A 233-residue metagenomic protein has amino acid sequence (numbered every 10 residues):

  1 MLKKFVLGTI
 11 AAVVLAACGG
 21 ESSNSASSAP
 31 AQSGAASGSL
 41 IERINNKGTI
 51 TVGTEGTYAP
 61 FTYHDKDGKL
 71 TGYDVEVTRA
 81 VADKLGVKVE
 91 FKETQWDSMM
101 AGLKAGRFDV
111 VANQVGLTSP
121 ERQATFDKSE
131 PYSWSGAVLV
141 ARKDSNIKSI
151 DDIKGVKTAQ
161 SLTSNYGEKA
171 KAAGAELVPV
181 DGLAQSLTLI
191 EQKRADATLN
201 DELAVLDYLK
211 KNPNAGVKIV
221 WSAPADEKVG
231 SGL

Functional and structural regions predicted by a protein language model:
C18-Q32: Bacterial lipoprotein signal-peptidase II cleavage site
S33-Q114: Extracytoplasmic small-molecule ligand-binding "clamshell" domains of the periplasmic binding protein/Venus flytrap
I41, Y73-D74, R122-Y132, V217-W221 (+1 more regions): A structural signal for short loop-to-beta-strand junctions that line the ligand-binding cleft of periplasmic/secreted
T57-A59, L70-D83, S135-Q185, E202-L206: Bilobed "Venus flytrap"/periplasmic-binding protein-like clamshell domains and structurally analogous long
R79, K88-D152: Acidic, polar ligand-binding/catalytic clefts
F91-A101, L162-S164, V178-Q192, E227: Short helix-initiation/N-cap motifs at beta->coil->alpha
S133-A141, E202, L206, K210-L233: Periplasmic-binding protein-like
